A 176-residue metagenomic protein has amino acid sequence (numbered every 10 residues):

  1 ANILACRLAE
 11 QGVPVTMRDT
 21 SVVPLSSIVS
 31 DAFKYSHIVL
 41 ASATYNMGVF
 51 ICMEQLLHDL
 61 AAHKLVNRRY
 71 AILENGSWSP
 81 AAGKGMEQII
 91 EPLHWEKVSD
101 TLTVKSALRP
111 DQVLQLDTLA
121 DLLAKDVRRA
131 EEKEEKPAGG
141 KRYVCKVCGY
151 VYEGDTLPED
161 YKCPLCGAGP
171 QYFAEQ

Functional and structural regions predicted by a protein language model:
N2-R18, I28-G140: FMN-binding flavodoxin-like domain, especially the glycine-rich phosphate-binding loop
T16-V23, C145-V147: Short gly/ser/thr-rich secondary-structure transition/capping motifs
K133-K136, C148-G154: Short, intrinsically disordered, charge-biased short linear motifs at domain edges
G140-R142, D160: Residues immediately within or flanking Cys/His clusters that coordinate Zn2+ in small zinc-binding modules
R142-K146, E175: Mature, structured domains enriched in cysteine- and short glycine motifs
C145-C148, C163-C166: Short cysteine-rich clusters marking metal-coordination/redox-active sites
G154-D155, Q171-E175: Short, non-ligating residues that shape and space the ligands of small metal-coordination modules and catalytic
G154-K162: Short linker/helix segments within small regulatory modules
